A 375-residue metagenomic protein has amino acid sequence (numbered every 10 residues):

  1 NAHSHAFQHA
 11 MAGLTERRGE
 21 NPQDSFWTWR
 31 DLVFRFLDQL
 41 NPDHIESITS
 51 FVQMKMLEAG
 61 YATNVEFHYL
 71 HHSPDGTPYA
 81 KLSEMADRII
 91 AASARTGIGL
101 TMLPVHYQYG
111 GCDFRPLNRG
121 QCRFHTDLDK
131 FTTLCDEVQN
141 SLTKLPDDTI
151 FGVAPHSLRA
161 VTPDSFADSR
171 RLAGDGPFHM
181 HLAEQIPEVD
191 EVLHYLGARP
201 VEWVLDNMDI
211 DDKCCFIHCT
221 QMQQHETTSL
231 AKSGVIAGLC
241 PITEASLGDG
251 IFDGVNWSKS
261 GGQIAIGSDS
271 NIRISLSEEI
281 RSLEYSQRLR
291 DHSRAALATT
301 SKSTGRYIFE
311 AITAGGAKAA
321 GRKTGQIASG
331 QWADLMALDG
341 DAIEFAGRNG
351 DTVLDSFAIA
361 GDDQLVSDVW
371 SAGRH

Functional and structural regions predicted by a protein language model:
H3, G60, N64, S93 (+12 more regions): Divalent metal-coordination and catalytic microenvironments
F7, H71-H72, L158-V161, Q185-P187 (+3 more regions): Active-site environment of divalent metal-dependent phosphoester hydrolases
A10-S47, P74-L82, Y109-L128, I186-D211 (+2 more regions): Active-site gating loops and adjacent loop-to-helix segments of metal-dependent hydrolytic enzymes
L14-G99, D129-P146: Alpha-helical scaffold segments that flank or form the walls of functional sites
H72-T220: Metal-coordinating catalytic core of metallo-dependent amide/deamination hydrolases
D206-K213, V255-E344: His/Asp/Glu-enriched, well-ordered alpha-helical/loop segment that forms or immediately abuts the divalent-metal
Q223-H225, S229-S268: A conserved active-site cap/scaffold subdomain adjacent to cofactor or substrate pockets
W332-H375: C-terminal cap of metal-dependent C-N hydrolases
